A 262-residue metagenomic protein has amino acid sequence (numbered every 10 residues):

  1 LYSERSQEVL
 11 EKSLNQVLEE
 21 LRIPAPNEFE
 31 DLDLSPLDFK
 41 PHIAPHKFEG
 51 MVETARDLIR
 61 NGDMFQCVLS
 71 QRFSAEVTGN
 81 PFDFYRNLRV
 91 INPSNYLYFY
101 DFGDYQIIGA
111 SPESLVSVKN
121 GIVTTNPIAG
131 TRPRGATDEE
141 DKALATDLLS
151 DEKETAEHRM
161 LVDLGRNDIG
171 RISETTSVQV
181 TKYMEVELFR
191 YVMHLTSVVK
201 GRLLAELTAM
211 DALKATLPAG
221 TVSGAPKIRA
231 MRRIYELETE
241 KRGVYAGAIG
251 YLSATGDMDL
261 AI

Functional and structural regions predicted by a protein language model:
L1-I262: Extended alpha-helical targeting/anchoring segments, especially N-terminal organellar/secretory targeting helices
